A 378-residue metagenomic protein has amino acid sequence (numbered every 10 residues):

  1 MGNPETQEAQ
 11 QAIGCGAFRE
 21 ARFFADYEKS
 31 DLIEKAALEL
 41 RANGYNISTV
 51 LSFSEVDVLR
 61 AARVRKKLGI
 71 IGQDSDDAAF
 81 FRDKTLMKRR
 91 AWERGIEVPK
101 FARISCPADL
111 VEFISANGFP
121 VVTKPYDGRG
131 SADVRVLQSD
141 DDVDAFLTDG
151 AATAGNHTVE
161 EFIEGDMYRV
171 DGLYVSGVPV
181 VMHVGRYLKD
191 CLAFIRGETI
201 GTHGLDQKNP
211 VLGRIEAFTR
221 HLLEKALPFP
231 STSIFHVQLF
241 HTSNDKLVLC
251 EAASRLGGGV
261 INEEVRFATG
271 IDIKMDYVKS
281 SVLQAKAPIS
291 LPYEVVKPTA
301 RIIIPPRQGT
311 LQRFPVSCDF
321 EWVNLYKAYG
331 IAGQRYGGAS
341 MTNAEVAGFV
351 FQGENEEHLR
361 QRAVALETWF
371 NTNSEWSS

Functional and structural regions predicted by a protein language model:
M1-D76, A108, Q284-A287, L291-V296 (+4 more regions): ATP-binding N-terminal substructure of ATP-dependent carboxylate-amine bond-forming enzymes
R65-D133: A conserved helix-loop-beta module that forms one wall/lid of the active-site cleft in ATP-utilizing catalytic domains
A91, I114-V136, A154-G165, V170-D171 (+3 more regions): ATP-grasp fold ATP-binding core
E97-P99, P120-T123, V134-R169, I195-T202 (+1 more regions): Conserved ATP-binding module of the ATP-grasp superfamily
D142-D144, G309-P315, E354-R362: Short, conserved charged micro-motifs
E161-M167, G172-P230, H236, H241 (+3 more regions): ATP-dependent carboxylate/phosphate-activation module, predominantly the ATP-grasp catalytic core and closely related
F235, F320-R335: A structural supersecondary motif
V282-V323: A glycine-rich beta-turn/hairpin centered on an aromatic-Pro dipeptide
